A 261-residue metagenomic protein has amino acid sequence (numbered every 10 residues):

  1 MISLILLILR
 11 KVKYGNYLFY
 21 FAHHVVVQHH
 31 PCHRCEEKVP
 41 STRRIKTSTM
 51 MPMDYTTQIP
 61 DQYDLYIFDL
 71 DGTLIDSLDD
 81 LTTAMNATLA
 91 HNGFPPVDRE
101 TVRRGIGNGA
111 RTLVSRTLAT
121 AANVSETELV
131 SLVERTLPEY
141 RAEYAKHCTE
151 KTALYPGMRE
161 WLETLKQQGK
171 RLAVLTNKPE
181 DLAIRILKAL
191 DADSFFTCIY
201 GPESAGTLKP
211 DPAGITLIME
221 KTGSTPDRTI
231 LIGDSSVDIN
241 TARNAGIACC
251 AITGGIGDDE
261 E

Functional and structural regions predicted by a protein language model:
N16-F19, P40-F68: Non-catalytic pre-domain segments flanking phosphatase-related domains
C32-C35: Cysteine-centered motifs
I59-L70, L74-E160, T164-Q168: N-terminal helical cap/lid subdomain that shapes the substrate entry/recognition surface in HAD-like hydrolases
T73, W161-L187: Substrate-recognition element of Asp-dependent hydrolases with the DxDx(T/V) motif
P95, Q168, A192-T197, T225: Conserved H-loop
G105, D193-L208: A short, structured active-site edge motif that brings together acidic residues
K209-I239: Conserved Lys-Pro-Asp/Glu-containing loop-to-beta segment of HAD-superfamily phosphomonoesterases, centered on
L231-E261: Acidic, Mg2+-coordinating phosphoryl-transfer loop and its flanking beta/alpha structural elements, shared across
